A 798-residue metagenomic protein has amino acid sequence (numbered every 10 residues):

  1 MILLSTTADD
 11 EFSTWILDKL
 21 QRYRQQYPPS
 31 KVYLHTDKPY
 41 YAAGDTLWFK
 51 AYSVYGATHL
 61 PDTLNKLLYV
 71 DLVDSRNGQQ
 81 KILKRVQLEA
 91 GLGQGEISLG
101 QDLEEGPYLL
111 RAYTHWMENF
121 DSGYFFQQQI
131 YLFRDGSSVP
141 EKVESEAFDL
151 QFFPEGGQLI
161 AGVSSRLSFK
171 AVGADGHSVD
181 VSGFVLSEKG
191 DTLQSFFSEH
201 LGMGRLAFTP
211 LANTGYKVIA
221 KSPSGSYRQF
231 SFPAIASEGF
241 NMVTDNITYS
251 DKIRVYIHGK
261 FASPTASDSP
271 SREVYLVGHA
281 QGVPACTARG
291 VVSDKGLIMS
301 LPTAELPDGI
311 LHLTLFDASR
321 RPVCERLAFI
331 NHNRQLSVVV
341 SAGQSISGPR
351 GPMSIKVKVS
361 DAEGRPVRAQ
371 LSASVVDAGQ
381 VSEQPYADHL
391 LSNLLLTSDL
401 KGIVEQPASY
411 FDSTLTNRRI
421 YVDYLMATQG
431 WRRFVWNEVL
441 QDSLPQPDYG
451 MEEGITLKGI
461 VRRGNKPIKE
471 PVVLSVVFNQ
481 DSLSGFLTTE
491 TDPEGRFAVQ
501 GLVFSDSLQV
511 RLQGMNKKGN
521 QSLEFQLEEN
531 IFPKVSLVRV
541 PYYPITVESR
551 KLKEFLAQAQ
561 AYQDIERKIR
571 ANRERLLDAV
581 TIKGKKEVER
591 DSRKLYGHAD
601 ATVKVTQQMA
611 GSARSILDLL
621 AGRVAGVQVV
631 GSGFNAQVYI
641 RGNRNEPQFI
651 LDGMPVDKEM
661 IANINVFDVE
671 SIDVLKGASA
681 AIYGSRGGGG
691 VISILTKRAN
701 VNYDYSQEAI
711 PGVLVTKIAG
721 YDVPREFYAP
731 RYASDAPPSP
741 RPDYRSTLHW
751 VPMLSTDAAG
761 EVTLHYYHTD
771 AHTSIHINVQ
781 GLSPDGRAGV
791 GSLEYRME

Functional and structural regions predicted by a protein language model:
M1-L576, G789: N-terminal, cleavable Sec-dependent signal peptides of secreted/periplasmic/extracellular proteins
D294-K295, G309-H312, D317, P322 (+5 more regions): Short, small/polar-rich motifs associated with maturation and membrane association, primarily at protein termini
